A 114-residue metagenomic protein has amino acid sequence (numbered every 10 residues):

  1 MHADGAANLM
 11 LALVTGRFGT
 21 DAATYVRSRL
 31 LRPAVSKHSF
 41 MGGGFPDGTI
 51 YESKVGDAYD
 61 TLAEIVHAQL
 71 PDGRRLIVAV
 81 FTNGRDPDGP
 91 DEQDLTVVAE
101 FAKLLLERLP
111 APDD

Functional and structural regions predicted by a protein language model:
M1-D114: Penicillin-recognizing serine hydrolase domain
